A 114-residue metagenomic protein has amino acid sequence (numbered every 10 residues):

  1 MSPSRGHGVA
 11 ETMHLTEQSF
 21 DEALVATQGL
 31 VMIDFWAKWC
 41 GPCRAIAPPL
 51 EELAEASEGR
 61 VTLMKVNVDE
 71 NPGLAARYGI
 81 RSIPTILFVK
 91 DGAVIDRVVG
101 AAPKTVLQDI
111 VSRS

Functional and structural regions predicted by a protein language model:
M1-M13, E52, Q108, R113: N-terminal targeting signals for export/organelle localization
T12-L30, P72: A short beta-strand-turn-helix
Q28-G29, F35-W39, S82: Short pre-active-site segment immediately N-terminal to redox-active cysteine/selenocysteine motifs in thiol-based
C40-C43, I86: The canonical Cys-X-X-Cys-His
P42-S57: Typically the conserved alpha-helix immediately C-terminal to a functionally engaged Cys/Sec in thioredoxin-like
V68-A75: Structural microenvironment flanking redox-active thiols in thiol-disulfide oxidoreductases
S82, L87-S114: Non-catalytic, surface beta->alpha helical segment in thiol-disulfide oxidoreductase systems
